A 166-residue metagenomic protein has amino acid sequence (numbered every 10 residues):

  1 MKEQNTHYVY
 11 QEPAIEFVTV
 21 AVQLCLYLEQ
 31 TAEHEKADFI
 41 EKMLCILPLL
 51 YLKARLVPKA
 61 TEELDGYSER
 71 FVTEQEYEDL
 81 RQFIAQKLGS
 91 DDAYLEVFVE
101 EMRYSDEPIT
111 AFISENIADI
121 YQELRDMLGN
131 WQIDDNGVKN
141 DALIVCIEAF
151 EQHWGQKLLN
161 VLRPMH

Functional and structural regions predicted by a protein language model:
M1-Q4, P108-A111, D119, E123-H166: Acidic, proline/glycine-rich low-complexity IDRs
K2, Y8-V9, I15-E74: N-terminal interaction modules that seed assembly of large macromolecular complexes
N5-E29, D92-E115: Solvent-exposed, charged interface segments at domain starts and junctions
Q11, A37, E74, L88 (+3 more regions): Alpha-solenoid helical-repeat scaffolds
E16-Q23, K42-L49, K53, D79 (+8 more regions): Charged, amphipathic alpha-helical oligomerization/scaffolding segments
E29, K36, R55, D92 (+5 more regions): Residue-level signal for secondary-structure boundary elements
C45, L49, L64-F71, E101 (+4 more regions): Short, surface-exposed, charged/polar-biased interaction segments
K59-L128: Long amphipathic alpha-helical segments
